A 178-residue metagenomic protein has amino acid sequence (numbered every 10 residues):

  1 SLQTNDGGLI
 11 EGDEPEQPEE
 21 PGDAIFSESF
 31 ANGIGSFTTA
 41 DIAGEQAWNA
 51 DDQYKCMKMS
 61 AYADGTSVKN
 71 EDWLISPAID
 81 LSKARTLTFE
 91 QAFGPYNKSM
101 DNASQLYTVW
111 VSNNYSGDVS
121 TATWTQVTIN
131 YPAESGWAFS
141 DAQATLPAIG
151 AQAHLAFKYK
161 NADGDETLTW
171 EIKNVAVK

Functional and structural regions predicted by a protein language model:
L2-P21: Ser/Thr/Gly/Pro-rich low-complexity, disordered linker/stalk segments of secreted and cell-surface proteins
E20-K69, S140: Extracellular glycan-recognition surfaces and repeat-rich motifs
F30, S76, L81, R85-N97 (+5 more regions): Extracellular beta-strand-rich recognition modules
G33-S36, N113-D118, A162-G164: Acidic glycine-/aspartate-rich tracts in secreted/extracellular proteins
S60-T66, I75-I79, I129-A133, A142-L146: Beta-strand-rich interaction surfaces with strong enrichment in secreted/lumenal proteins
G65-T66, Y96-A103, G164-E166: Short consensus segments that form the blades of beta-propeller domains, in both extracellular/periplasmic
E90-T128: Extracellular ligand-binding interfaces
T128-K178: Terminal, low-complexity interaction segments
